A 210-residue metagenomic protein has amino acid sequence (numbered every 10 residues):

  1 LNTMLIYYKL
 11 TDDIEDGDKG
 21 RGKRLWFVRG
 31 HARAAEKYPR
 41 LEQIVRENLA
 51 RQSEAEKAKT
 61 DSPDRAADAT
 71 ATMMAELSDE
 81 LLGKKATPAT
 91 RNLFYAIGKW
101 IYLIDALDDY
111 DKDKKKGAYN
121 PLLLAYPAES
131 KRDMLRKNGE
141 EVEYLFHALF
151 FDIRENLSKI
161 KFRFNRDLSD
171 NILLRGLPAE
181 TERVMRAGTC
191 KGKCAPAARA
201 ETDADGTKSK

Functional and structural regions predicted by a protein language model:
L1-N92, K99, L103-H147, I153-N165 (+5 more regions): Acidic catalytic motifs of isoprenoid enzymes
C190-A200: Cysteine-cluster motifs in flexible loop/terminal segments that predominantly coordinate metals
